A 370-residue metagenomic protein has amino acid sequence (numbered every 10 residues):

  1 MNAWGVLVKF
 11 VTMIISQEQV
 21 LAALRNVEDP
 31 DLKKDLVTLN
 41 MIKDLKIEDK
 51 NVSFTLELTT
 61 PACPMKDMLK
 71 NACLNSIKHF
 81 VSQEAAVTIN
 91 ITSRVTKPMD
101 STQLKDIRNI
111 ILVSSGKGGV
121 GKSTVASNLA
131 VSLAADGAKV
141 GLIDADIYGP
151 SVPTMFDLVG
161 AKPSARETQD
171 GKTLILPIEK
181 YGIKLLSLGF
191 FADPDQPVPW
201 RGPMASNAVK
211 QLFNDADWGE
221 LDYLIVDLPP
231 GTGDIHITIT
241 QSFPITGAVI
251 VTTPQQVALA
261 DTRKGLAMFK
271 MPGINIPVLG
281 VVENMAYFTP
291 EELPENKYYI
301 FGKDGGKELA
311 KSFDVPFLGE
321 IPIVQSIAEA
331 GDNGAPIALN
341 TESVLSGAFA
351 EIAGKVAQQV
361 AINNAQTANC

Functional and structural regions predicted by a protein language model:
M13-K43: N-proximal, solvent-exposed amphipathic alpha-helical segments enriched in charged/polar residues
D44-N75, H79, Q83: A short interface-forming secondary-structure element
C73, D222-Y223, P229-E329: Conserved catalytic-core segment of NTP-binding enzymes
N75-M99: A short amphipathic beta-strand at an alpha->beta junction
I110-D146: Walker A/P-loop phosphate-binding motif and the immediately C-terminal alpha-helix
L133, K139-D195: Phosphate-binding loop that captures ATP/GTP phosphates
S164-R166, L188-R201, L212-H236: Switch II (G3) loop of P-loop NTPases
N333-S343: C-terminal boundary of histidine-terminating zinc-finger modules
